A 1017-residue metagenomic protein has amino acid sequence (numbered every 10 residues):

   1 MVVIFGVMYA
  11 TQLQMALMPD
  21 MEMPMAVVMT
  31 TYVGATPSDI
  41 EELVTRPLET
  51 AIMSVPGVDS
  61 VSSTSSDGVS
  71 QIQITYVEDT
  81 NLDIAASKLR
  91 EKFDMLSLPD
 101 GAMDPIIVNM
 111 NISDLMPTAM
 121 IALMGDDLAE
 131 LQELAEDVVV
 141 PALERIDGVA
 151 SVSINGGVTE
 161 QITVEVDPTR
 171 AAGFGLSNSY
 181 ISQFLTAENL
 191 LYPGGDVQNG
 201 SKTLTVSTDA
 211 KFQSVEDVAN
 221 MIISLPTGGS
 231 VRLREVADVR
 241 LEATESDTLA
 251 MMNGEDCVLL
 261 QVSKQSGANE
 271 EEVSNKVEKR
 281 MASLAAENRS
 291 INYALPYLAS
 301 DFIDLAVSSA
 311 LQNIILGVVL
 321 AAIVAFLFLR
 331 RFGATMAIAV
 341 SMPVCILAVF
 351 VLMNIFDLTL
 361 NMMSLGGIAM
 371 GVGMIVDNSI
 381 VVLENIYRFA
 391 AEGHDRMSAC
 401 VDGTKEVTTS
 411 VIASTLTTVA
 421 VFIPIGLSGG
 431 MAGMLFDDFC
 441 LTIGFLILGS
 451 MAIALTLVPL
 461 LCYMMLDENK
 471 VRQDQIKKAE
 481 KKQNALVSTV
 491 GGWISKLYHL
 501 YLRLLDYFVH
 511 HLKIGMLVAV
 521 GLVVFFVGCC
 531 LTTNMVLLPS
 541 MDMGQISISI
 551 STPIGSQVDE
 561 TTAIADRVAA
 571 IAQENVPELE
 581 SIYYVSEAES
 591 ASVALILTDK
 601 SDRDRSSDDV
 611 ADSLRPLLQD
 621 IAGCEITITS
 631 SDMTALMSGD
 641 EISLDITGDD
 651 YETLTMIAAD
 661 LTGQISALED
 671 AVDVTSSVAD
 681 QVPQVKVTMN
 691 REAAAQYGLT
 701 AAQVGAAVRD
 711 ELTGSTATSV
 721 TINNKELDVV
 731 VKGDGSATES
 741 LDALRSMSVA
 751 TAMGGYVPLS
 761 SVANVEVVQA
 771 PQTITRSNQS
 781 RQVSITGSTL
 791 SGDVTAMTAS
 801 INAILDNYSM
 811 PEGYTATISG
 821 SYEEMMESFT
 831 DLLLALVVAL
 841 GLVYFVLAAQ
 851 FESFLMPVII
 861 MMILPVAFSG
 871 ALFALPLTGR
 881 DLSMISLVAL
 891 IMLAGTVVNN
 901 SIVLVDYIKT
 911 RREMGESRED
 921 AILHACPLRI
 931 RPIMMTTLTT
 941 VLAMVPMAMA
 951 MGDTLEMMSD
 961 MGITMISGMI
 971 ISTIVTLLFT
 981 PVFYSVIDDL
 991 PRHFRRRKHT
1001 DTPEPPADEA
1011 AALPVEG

Functional and structural regions predicted by a protein language model:
M1-M15, V407, K478-P539, P927 (+1 more regions): Signature of alpha-helical transmembrane segments and their immediate interfacial
V2-D39, E91-G101, L191, L225 (+7 more regions): Transmembrane helices with small-residue packing motifs
M8-T11, A16-L17, V319-R388, F445 (+5 more regions): Hydrophobic transmembrane alpha-helices and their membrane-interface caps in long multi-pass transport proteins
M15-A26, S62-G68, A102-G125, S153-T159 (+12 more regions): Flexible hinge/switch segments at interdomain interfaces of large molecular machines
A26, Q71, S97, A142-V319 (+6 more regions): Extracytoplasmic/periplasmic membrane-proximal domains and adjacent transmembrane bundles of envelope biogenesis
I40-I112, T169-L190, K211, E560-S638 (+1 more regions): Solvent-exposed, membrane-proximal periplasmic/extracellular interface segments of envelope transport and secretion
I303, V307, L383, F389-L416 (+4 more regions): Helix-loop junctions and hydrophobic alpha-helical segments within the transmembrane domains of large membrane
V372-I386, T408-L427, M434-N484, V593 (+4 more regions): Transmembrane alpha-helices and their membrane-interface boundaries in multi-pass membrane transporters and channels
